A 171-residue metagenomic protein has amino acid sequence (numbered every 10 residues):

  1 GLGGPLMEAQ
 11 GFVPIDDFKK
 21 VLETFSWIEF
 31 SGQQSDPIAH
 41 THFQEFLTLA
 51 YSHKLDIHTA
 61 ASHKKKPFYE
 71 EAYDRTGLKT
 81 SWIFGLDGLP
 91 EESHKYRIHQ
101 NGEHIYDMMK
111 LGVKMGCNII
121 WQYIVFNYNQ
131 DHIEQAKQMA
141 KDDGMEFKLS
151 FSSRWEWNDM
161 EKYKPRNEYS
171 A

Functional and structural regions predicted by a protein language model:
G1-L6, E23, K164-A171: N-terminal pre-core extensions flanking Radical SAM catalytic domains
L2-V13, F25-H40, Y51-P67, T76-D107 (+2 more regions): Core AdoMet radical
E8-D17, E45, H63-K66, N158-K164 (+1 more regions): General structural signal for secondary-structure boundaries
P14-F18, F43, I105, I133: Aromatic/hydrophobic pocket-lining residues that form the small-molecule binding cavity in soluble enzyme cores
K20-E23, L47-Y51, E70-K79, M109-K114 (+1 more regions): Acidic (Asp/Glu)-rich catalytic clusters
H42-E45, K66-R75, H132-Q135: Distinct, well-ordered alpha-helical segments
N118-I120, N129-A171: A C-terminal junction/extension of Radical SAM enzymes
